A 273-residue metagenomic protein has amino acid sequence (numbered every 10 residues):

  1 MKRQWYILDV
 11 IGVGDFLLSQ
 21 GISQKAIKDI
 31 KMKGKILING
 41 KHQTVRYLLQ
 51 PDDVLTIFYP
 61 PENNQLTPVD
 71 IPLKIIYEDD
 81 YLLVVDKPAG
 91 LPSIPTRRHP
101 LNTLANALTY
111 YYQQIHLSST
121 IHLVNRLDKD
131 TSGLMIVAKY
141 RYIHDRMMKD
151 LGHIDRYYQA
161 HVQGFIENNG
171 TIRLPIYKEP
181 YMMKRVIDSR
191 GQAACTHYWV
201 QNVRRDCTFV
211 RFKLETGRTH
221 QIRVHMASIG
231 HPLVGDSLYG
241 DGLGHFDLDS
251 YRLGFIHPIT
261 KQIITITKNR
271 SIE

Functional and structural regions predicted by a protein language model:
M1-E273: RNA pseudouridine synthases
